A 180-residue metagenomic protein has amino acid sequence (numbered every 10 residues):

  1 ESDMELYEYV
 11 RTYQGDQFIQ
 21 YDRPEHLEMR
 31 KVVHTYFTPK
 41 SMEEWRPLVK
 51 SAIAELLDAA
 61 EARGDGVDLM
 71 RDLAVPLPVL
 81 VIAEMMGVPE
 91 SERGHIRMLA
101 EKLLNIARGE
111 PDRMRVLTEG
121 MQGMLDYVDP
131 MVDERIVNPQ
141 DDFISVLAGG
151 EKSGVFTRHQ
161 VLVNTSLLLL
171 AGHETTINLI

Functional and structural regions predicted by a protein language model:
E1-M70, V79-R97, E101-M121: Active-site substrate-recognition loop segments, prototypically the cytochrome P450 B′-helix/B-C loop
P24, D65-A74, V155-Q160, E174: Structural motif
V33, P78, V128, G172: A residue-level signal for conserved active-site and pocket-lining positions in enzyme catalytic cores
E43-D58, L125-V163: Helix-hairpin-helix/helix-loop-helix acidic hairpins
M85-V88, R135, S153, L168: Histidine kinase transmitter module recognition
V161-I180: Cytochrome P450 catalytic-core helices
